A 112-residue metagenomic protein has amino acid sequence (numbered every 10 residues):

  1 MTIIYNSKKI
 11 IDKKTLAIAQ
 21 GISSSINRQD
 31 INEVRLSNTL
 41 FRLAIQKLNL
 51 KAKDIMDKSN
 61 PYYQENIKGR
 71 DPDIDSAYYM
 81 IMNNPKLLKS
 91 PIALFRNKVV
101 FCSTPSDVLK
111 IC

Functional and structural regions predicted by a protein language model:
M1-G21, I26-I31: Local sequence-structure signature of Cys/Sec-based thiol-disulfide redox active-site neighborhoods
I31-I111: Thiol/selenol-based redox catalytic cores and closely related redox-interacting motifs
